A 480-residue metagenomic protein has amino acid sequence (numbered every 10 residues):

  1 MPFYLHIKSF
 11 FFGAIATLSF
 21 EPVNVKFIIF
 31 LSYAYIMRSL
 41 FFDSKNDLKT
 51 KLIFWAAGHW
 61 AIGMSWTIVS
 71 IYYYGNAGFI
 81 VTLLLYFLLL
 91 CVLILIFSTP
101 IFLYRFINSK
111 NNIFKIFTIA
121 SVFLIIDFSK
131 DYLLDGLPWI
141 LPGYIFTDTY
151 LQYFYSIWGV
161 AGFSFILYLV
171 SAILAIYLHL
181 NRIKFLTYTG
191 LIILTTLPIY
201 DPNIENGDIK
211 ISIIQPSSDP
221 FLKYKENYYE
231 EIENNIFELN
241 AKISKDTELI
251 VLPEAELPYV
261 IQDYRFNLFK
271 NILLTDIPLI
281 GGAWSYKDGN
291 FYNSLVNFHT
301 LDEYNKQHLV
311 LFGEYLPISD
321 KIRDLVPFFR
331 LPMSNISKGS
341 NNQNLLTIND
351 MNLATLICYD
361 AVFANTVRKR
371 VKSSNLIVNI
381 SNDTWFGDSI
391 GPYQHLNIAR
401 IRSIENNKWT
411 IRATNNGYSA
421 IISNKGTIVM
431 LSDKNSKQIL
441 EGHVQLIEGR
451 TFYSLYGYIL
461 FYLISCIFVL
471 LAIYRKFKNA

Functional and structural regions predicted by a protein language model:
M1-Y200, D388, A399-R402, T414-N416 (+2 more regions): Membrane-embedded alpha-helical bundles of multi-pass enzymes that act on lipidic or dolichyl-linked glycan substrates
P202-Y456: Soluble catalytic domains of enzymes that build or remodel membrane lipids, polysaccharides, and related
